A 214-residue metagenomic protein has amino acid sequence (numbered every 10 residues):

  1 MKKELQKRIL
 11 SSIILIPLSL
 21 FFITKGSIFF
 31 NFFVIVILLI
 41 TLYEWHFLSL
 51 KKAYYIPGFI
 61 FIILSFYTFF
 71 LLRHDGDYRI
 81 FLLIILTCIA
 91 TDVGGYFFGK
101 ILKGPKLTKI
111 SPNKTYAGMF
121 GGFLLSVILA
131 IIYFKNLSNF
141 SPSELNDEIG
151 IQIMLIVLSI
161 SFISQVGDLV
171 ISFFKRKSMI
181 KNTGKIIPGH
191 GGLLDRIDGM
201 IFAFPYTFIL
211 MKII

Functional and structural regions predicted by a protein language model:
M1-I28: Alpha-helical transmembrane segments and their cytosolic membrane-interface
M1-S11, Y43-F202: Interhelical loop and helix-boundary elements at the membrane-water interface of polytopic inner-membrane proteins
S12, I35-I40, F208: Residue-level recognition of pore/gate-forming positions within transmembrane alpha-helices of multi-pass
P17-L20, V36-Y43, I63-Y67: Alpha-helical transmembrane segments
L18, G189, F204-Y206: Hydrophobic residues in alpha-helical membrane-spanning segments
L18-F30, E44-S49, H74: Short, hydrophobic transmembrane alpha-helix segments
F21-I37, R79-G94: Structural signature of hydrophobic alpha-helical transmembrane segments
F208-I214: Juxtamembrane boundary at the C-terminal end of a transmembrane helix
